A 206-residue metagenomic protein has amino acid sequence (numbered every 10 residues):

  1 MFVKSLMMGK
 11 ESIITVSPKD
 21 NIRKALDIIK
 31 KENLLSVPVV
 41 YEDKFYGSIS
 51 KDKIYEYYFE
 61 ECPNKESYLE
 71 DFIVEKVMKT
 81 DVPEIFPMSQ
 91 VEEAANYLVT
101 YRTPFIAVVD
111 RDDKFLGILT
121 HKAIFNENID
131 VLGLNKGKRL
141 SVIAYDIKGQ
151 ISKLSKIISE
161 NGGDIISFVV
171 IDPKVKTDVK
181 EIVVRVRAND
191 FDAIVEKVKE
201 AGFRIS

Functional and structural regions predicted by a protein language model:
M1-S12, S50-F86, Q90-T100, R111 (+2 more regions): Tandem CBS (Bateman) regulatory domains
V16-P18, L35-I49, I85-F86, P104-L119: Cytosolic beta-strand hydrophobic patch enriched in CBS
I29: OB-fold/S1-family RNA-binding modules
K176-I182: A short, glycine/Asx- and small/polar-enriched loop/turn that sits immediately N-terminal to a beta-strand
